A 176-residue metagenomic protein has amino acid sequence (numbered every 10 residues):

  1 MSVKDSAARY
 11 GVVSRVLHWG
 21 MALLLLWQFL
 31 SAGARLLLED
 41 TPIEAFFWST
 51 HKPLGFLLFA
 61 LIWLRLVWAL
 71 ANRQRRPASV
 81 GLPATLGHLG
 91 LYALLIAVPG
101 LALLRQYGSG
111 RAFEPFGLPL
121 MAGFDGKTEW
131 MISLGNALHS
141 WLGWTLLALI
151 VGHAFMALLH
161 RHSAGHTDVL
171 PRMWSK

Functional and structural regions predicted by a protein language model:
M1-K176: Membrane-embedded alpha-helical bundles that constitute the cytochrome b-like, heme-associated redox core of multi-pass
